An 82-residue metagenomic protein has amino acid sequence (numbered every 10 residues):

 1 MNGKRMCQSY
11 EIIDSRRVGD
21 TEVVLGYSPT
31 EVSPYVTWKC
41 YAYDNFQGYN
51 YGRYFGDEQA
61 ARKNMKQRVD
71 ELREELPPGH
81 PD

Functional and structural regions predicted by a protein language model:
M1-R17: Negatively charged, low-complexity tracts enriched in Asp/Glu with abundant Ser/Thr
C7, V18-G19, Y41, F55 (+1 more regions): Small/flexible residues
S9-I12, V23, N64: Intrinsic disorder/low-complexity segments enriched in polar/small residues
R16-G19, P29: A short catalytic or substrate-binding loop motif that flags glycine-/basic-rich loops and adjacent residues that bind
V23-G52, R68: Short aromatic-glycine-(Arg/Gly/Cys) micro-motifs in beta-strand/loop hairpins
G56-R73: A short, charged, amphipathic alpha-helix used as a generic interaction element across diverse proteins
P78-D82: Short acidic DE-rich linear segments
